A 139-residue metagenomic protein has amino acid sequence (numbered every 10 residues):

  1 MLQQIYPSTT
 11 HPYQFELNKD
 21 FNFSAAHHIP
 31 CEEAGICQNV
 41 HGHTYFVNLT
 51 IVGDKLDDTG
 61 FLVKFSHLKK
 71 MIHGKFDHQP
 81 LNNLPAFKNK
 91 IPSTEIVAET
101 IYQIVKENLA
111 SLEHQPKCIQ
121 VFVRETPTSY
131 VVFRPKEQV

Functional and structural regions predicted by a protein language model:
M1-V139: Charge-rich, low-complexity N-terminal segments
